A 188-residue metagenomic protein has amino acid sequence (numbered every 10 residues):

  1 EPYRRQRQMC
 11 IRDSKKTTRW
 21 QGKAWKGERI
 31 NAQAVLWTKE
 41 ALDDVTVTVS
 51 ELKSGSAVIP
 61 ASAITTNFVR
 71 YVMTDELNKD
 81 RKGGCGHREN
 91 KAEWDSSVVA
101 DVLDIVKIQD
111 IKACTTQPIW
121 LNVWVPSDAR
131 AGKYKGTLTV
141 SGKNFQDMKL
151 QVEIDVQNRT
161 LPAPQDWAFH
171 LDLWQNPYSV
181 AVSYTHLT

Functional and structural regions predicted by a protein language model:
E1, I59, Q117, V125 (+2 more regions): Intrinsic-disorder/low-complexity coil detector
E1-R7, I11, H186: Single conserved hydrophobic/aromatic residue that forms the stacking wall/gate of nucleotide- or nucleobase-binding
R4, R12, K23-A24, N67 (+1 more regions): N-terminal basic, low-complexity leaders that serve as flexible interaction/assembly modules and, when applicable, as
K16-S141: Ligand-binding face of N-terminal immunoglobulin V-set domains in extracellular IgSF glycoproteins
L52-G55, V140-G142, L171-Q175, L187: Short, low-complexity, polar/charged sequence segments that are solvent-exposed and flexible
N144-M148: Short, exposed coil/turn segments at beta-strand boundaries within extracellular/luminal domains
K149-L187: An acidic-aromatic substrate-binding cleft motif
